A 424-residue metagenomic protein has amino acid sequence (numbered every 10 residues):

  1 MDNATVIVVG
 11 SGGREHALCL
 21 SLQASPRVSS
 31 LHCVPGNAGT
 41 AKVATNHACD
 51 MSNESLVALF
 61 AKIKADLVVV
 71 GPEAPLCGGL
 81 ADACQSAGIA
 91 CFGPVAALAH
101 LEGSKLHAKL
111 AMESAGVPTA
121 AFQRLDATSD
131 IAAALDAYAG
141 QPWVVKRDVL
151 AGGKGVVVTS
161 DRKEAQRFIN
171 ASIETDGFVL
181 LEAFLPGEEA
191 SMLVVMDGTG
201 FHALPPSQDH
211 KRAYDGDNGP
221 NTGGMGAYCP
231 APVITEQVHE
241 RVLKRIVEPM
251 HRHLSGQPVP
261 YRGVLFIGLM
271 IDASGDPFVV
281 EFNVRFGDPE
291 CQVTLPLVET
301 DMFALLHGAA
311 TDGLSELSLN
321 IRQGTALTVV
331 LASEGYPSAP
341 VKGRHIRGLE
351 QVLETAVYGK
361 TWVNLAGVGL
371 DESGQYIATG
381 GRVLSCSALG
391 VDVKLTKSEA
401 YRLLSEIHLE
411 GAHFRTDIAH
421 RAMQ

Functional and structural regions predicted by a protein language model:
M1-A97: ATP-binding N-terminal substructure of ATP-dependent carboxylate-amine bond-forming enzymes
V8, L101-L180, Q208, P232-P249: Active-site nucleotide/adenylate-binding loops and adjacent lid/helix of ATP-dependent enzymes
A41-A44, V57, H100-L106, Y214-G216: Short, charged, surface-exposed secondary-structure boundary motifs
G155-C291: Internal nucleotide-binding/catalytic subdomain
Y214-G216, E316-S318, G369-Y376: Short beta-strand/turn micro-motifs at beta-sheet edges
L243-L265, N283-Y358, D371: Active-site "cap" helix and flanking loop/linker of ATP-utilizing ligase/carboxylase catalytic domains
V368-S373, I377-Q424: Generic C-terminus detector
